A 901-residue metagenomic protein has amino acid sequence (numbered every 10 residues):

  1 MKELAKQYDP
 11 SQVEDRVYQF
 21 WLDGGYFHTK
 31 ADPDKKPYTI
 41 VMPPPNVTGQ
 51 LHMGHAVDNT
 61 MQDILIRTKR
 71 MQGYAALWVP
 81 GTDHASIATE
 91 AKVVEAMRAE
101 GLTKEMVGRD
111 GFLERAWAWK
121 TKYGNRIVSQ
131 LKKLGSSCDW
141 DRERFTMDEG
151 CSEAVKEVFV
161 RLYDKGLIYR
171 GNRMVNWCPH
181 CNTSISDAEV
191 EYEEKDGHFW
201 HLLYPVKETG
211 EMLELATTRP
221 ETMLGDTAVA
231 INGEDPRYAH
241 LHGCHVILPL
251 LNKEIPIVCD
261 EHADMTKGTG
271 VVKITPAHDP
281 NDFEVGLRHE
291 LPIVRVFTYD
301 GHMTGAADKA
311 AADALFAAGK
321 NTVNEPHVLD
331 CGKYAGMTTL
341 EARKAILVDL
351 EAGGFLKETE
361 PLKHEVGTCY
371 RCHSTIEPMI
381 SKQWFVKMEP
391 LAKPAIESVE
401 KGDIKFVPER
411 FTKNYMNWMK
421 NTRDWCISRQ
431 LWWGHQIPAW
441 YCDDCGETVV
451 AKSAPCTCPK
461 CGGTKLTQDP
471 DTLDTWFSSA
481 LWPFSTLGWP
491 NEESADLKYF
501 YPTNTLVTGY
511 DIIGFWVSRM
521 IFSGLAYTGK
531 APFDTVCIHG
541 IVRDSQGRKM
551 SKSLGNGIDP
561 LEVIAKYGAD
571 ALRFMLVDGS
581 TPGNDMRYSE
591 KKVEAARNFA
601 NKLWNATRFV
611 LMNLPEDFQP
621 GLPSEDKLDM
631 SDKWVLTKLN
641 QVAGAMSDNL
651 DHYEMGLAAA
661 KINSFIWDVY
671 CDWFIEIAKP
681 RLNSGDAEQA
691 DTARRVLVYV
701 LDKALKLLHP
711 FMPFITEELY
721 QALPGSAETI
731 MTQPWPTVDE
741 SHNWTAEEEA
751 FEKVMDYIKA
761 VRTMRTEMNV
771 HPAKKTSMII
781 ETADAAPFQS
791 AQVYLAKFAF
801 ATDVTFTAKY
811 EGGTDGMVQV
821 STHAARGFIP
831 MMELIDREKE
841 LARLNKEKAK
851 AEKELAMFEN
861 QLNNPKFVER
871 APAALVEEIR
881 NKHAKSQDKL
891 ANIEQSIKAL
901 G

Functional and structural regions predicted by a protein language model:
M1-E234, T275-R288, P292-A311, R343 (+8 more regions): N-terminal, positively charged nucleic-acid-binding surface of large information/translation enzymes
D34-M42, I64, E100-T103, V128-G135 (+8 more regions): Active-site-adjacent bridging/hinge elements
G54-I66, G73, T82-D83, C151-A154 (+8 more regions): Structured ligand/cofactor/substrate-binding pocket environments in proteins
R67-A75, A96-R109, S129, K133-C138 (+18 more regions): Secondary-structure transition/capping motifs at alpha-helix termini and the adjoining loop/turn into the next element
E100-E114, A335, K405-F406, L561 (+1 more regions): Short, polar/flexible loop-turn hinges at active-site or ligand-entry regions and domain interfaces
C181, L251, C372, D443-C445 (+1 more regions): Short Cys/His-rich metal-coordination motifs, predominantly Zn2+-binding knuckles/fingers
W200-K207, C244-P249, G367-R371, W440 (+1 more regions): Short acidic-hydrophobic surface loop/beta-edge motif
H201, N417-F477, L481, A526-A569 (+2 more regions): Feature 926 captures the class I aminoacyl-tRNA synthetase adenylation module centered on the KMSKS loop
